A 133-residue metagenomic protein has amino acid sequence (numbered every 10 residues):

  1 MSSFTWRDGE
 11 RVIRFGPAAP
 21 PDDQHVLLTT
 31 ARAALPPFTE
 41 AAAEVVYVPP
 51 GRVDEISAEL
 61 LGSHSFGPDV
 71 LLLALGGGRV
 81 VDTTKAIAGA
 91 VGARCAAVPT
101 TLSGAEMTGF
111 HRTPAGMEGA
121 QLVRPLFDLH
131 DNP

Functional and structural regions predicted by a protein language model:
M1-L71: ATP/NTP phosphate-donor binding region
R11, A86-P133: A glycine/threonine-rich phosphate-anchoring loop and its flanking beta-alpha core in nucleotide/phosphate-binding
P20, L35, R79-A86, G104-T108: Short glycine/serine/threonine-rich phosphate/pyrophosphate-binding segments that cradle anionic phosphate groups
H64-I87, V91-L102: A short, small-residue-rich loop immediately preceding and capping a beta-strand
